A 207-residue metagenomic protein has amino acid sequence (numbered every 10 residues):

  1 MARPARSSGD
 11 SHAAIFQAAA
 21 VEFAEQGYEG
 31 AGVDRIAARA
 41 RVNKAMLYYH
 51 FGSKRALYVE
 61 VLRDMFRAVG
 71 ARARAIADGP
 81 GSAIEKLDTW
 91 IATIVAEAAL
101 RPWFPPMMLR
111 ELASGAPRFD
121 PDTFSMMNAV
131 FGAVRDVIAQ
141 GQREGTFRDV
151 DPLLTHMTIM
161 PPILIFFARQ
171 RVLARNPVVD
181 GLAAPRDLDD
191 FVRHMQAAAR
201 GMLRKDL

Functional and structural regions predicted by a protein language model:
A2, A96, L100, N128-E144 (+2 more regions): C-terminal peripheral helix-coil segments that are non-catalytic and often amphipathic
A2-R3, V61-T89, V137-A139: Amphipathic alpha-helical linker/stalk segments
D10, A14, A18, E22-A56 (+1 more regions): Helix-turn-helix
E25-E29, P80, R101, E144: Short coil/turn segments at alpha/beta junctions that flank glycine-rich nucleotide-binding fingerprints
R74-P106, P152-I159, D189-V192, L203-R204: Hydrophobic alpha-helical connector segments
E85, P121-M126, R143-M160: All-alpha amphipathic helical-bundle segments outside canonical DNA-binding/catalytic cores that form hydrophobic
K86, A99-P121, Q170-V178: Amphipathic alpha-helical segments used for helix-helix packing
